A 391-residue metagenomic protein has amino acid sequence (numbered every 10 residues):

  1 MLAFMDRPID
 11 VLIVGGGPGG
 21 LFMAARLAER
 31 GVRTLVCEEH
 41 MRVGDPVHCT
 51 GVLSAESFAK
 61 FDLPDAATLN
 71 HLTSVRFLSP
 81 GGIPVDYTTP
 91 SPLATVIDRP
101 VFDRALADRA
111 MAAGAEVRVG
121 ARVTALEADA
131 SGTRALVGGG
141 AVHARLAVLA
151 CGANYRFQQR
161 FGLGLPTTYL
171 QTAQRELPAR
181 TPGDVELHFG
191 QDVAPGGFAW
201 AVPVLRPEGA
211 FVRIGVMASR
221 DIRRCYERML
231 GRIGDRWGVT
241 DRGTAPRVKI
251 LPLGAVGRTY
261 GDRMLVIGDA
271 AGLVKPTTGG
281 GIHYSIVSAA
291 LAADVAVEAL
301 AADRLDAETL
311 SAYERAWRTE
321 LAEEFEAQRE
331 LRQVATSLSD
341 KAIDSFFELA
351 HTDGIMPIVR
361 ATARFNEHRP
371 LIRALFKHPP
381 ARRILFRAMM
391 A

Functional and structural regions predicted by a protein language model:
F4-G19: Beta1/beta-strand and adjacent pyrophosphate-binding region of the FAD-binding site in flavoprotein oxidoreductases
L12, A25-H48: Glycine-rich FAD pyrophosphate-binding loop
G16, R30, R109-G243, G272: Predominantly flavin-linked oxidoreductase catalytic cores and closely associated redox partners
G19, R42, N154: Conserved Rossmann-like nucleotide-cofactor binding loop
H40-D62: Conserved N-terminal glycine-rich FAD pyrophosphate-binding loop of Rossmann-like flavoproteins
S54-A105: A conserved beta-strand/loop capping segment in the N-terminal third of enzymes that catalyze redox or closely related
A125, A141, R220-A296, A301 (+1 more regions): FAD/FMN-dependent oxidoreductases across multiple families
V297-A391: C-terminal helical "tail/cap" subdomain of flavin- and related membrane-associated enzymes
